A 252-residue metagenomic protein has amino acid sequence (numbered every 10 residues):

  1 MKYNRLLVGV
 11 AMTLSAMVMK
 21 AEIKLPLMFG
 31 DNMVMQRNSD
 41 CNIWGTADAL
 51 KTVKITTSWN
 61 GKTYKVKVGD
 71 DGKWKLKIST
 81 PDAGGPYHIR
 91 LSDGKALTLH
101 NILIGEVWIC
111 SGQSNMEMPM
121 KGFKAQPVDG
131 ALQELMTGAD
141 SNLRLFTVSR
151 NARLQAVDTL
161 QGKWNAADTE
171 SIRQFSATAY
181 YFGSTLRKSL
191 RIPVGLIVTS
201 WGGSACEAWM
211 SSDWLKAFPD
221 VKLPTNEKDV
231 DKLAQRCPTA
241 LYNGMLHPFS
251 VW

Functional and structural regions predicted by a protein language model:
M1-K24: Bacterial Sec-dependent N-terminal signal peptides
E22-W252: Cell-envelope and extracellular/periplasmic
